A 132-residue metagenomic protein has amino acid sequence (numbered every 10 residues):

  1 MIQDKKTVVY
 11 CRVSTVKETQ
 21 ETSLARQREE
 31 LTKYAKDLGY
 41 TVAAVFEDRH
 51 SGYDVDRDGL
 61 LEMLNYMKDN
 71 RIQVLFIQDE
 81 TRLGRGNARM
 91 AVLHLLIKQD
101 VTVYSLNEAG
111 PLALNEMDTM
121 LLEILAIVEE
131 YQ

Functional and structural regions predicted by a protein language model:
M1-Q132: Short, structured surface patches at the beginning of a domain
